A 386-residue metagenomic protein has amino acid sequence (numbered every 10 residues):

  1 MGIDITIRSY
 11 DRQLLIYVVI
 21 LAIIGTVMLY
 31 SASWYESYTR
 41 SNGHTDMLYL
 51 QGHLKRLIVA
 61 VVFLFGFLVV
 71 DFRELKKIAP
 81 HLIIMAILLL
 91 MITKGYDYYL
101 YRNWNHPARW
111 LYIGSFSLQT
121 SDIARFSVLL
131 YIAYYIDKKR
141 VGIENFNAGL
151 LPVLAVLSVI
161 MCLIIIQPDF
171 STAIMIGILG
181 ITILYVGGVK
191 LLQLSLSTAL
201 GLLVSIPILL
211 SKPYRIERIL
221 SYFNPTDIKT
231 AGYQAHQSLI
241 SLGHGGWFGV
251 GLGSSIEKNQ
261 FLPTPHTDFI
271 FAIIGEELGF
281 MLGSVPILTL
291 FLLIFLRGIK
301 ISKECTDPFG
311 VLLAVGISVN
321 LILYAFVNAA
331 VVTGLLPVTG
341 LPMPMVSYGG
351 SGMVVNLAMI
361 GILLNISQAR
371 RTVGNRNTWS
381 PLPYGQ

Functional and structural regions predicted by a protein language model:
M1-I16, L21, V27-Q167, K229 (+5 more regions): Membrane-helix boundary/helix-loop-helix interface segments in multi-pass membrane proteins
L29, L64, L129, A133 (+6 more regions): Alpha-helical transmembrane segments of polytopic integral membrane proteins, especially the permease/helical cores
K55-A60, E277-L296: Hydrophobic alpha-helical transmembrane segments
V62, P80-I87, N147-I165, F170-L210: Hydrophobic alpha-helical segments of polytopic membrane proteins
R102-W110, S117, Q193-I287, C305-G310: Hydrophobic, glycine- and aromatic-enriched re-entrant/interface helices and adjoining loop segments
I136, L179-Q193, I256-L282, G340-N356: Interfacial segments of multi-pass membrane proteins
K138, G142-L150, I299-I317, N375: Membrane-interface helix-loop-helix junctions at transmembrane boundaries of multi-pass membrane enzymes, predominantly
I301-G340, V346: Loop-to-helix entry and N-terminal half of a specific, functionally important transmembrane alpha helix in multi-pass
